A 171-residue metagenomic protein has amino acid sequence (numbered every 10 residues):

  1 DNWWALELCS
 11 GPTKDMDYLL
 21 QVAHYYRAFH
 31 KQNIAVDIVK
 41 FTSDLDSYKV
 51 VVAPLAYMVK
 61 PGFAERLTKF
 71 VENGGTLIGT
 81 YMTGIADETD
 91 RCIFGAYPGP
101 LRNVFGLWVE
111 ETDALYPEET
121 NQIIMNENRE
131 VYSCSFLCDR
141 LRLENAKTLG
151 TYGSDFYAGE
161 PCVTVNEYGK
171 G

Functional and structural regions predicted by a protein language model:
D1-G171: Carbohydrate-binding surfaces of carbohydrate-active enzymes
